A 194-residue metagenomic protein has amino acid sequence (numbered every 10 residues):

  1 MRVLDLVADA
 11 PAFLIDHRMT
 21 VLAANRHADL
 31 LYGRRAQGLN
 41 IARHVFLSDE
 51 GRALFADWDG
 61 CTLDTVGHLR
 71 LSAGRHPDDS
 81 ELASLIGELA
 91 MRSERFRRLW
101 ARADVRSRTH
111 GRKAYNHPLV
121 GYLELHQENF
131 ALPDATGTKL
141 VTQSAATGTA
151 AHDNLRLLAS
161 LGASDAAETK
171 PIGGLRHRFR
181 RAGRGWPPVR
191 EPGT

Functional and structural regions predicted by a protein language model:
R2-V3: PAS-family sensory domains
A8-P11, I15-R108, Y115-N116, P133-T136 (+3 more regions): PAS-family sensory domains
H110-R112, Q127: Short, acidic/polar N-cap/turn motifs at the starts of alpha helices
A114-Y122: Short acidic, glycine-rich loop/turn motifs
Y122-S144: Beta-alpha-beta core module
V141-Q143, L158-L161: Compact beta-sheet-dominated globular domain cores
A151-L155: Short, charged, solvent-exposed linker or helix-capping segments at domain edges/interfaces that act as flexible hinges
L161-T194: Actinobacteria-biased recognition of intrinsically disordered, low-complexity terminal regions
